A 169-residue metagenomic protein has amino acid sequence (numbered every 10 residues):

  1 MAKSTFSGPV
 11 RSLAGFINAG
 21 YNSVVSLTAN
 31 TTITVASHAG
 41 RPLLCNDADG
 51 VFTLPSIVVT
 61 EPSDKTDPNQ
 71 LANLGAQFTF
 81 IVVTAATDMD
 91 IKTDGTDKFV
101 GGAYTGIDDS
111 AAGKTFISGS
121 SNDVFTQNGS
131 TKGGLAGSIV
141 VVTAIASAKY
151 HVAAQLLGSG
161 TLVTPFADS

Functional and structural regions predicted by a protein language model:
K3, G133-L135: Short solvent-exposed loop/turn micro-motifs enriched in small/polar/acidic residues
K3-G113, I145-S169: Exposed extracellular interaction/assembly regions and N-terminal maturation sites
S118-S130: A conserved acidic, glycine/proline-rich C-terminal tail/linker
A136-A144: Extracellular disulfide-bonded cysteine-rich modules/repeats
